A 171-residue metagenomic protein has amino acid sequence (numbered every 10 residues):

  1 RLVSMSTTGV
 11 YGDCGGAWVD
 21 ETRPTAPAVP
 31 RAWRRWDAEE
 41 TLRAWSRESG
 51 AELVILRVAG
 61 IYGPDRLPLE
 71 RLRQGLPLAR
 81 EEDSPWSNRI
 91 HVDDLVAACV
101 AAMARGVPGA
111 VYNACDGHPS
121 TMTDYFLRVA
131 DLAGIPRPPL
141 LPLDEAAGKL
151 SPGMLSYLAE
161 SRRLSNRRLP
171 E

Functional and structural regions predicted by a protein language model:
R1-P30: Conserved Rossmann-fold NAD(P)-dependent oxidoreductase catalytic core, especially the SDR/UDP-sugar
A26-V54: Active-site Tyr-X1-5-Lys
P27-A32, A59-G60, E82-V92: Glycine-rich "substrate-gating" loop/helix at the edge of Rossmann-like oxidoreductase active sites
W36, E48-A51, I61-Q74, A102-Y112 (+1 more regions): Glycine/proline-rich active-site loop of Rossmann-fold NAD(P)-dependent oxidoreductases
E70-I90, D94, A98: A conserved pocket-lining segment of Rossmann-fold NAD(P)-dependent short-chain dehydrogenase/reductase
A98-M154: Mid/C-terminal beta-alpha module of Rossmann-like enzyme folds, strongest in SDR-family dehydrogenases/epimerases
A104, L155-E171: C-terminal amphipathic/interface module of NAD(P)-dependent oxidoreductases and related NAD-binding regulators
